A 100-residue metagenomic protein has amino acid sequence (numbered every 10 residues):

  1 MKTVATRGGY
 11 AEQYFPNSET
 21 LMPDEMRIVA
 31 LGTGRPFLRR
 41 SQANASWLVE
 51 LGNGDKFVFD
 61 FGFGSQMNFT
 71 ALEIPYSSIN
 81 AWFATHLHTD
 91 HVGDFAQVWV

Functional and structural regions predicted by a protein language model:
M1-T20: Non-catalytic regulatory/accessory regions that flank a structured catalytic core
A5, S41, H91: Solvent-exposed, flexible loop/coil residues
G8, V49-E50, S78: General secondary-structure edge motif
Y14-L72: Conserved beta-strand hairpin/beta-sheet module of binuclear metal-dependent hydrolase folds, prominently
G54-F57, F63-V100: Active-site metal-binding motif and surrounding structural segment of the metallo-beta-lactamase
